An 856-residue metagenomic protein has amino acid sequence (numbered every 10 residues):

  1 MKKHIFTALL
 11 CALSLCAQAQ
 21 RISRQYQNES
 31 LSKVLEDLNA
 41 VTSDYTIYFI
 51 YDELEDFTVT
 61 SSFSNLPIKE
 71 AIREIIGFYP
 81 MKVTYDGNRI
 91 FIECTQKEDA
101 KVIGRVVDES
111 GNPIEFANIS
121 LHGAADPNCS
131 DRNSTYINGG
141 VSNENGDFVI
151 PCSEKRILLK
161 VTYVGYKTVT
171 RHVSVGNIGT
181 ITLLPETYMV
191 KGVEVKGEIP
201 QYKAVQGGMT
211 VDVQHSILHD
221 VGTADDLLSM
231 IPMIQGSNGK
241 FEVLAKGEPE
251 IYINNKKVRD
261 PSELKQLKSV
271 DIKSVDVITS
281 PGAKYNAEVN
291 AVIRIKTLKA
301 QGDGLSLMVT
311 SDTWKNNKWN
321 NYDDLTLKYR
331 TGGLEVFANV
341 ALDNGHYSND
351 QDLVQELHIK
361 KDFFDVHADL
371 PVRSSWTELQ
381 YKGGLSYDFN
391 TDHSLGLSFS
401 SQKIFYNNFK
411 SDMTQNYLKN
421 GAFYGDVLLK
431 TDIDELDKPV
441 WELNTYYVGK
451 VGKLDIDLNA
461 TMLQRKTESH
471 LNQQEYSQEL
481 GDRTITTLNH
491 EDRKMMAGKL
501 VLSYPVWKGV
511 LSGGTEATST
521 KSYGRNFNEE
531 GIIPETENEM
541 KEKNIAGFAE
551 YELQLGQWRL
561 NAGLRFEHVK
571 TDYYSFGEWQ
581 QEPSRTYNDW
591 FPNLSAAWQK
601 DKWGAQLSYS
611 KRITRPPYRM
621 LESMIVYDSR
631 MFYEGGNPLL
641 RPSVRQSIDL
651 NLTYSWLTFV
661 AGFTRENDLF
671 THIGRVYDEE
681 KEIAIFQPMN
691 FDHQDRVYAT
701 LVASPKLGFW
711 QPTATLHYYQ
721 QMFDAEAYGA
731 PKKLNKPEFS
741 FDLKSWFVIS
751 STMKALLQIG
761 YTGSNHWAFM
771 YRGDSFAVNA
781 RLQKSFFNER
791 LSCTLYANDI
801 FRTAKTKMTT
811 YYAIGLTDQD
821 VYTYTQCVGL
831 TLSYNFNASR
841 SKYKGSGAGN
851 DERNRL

Functional and structural regions predicted by a protein language model:
L35-T42, Y79, Y85-D99, V107-N112 (+6 more regions): Short, acidic, small-residue-rich periplasmic hinge/interaction motif at the N-terminus of Gram-negative outer-membrane
I90-C94, G176-L183, G192, A224-L227 (+4 more regions): N-terminal periplasmic accessory domains that precede and gate Gram-negative outer-membrane beta-barrel machines
D126-D147: Short, acidic Ser/Thr/Gly-rich low-complexity loop/linker segments typical of extracellular and cell-surface proteins
V149-P151, M230, K256-G282: Short acidic/polar hinge/loop motifs at secondary-structure boundaries that mediate gating or recognition
N286-I293, Q301-Q351, T377-L379: Outer-membrane beta-barrel translocator/receptor signature
Q380-F405, K430-S575, Q599, W603-G604 (+2 more regions): Face-selective signature of the C-terminal outer-membrane beta-barrel domain
D432-D434, E539-E542, E582-R585, I613-N667 (+2 more regions): Outer-membrane beta-barrel signature, preferentially recognizing the C-terminal barrel domain of Gram-negative
M495-K499, A546, G635, R641 (+3 more regions): Outer membrane beta-barrel strand-and-loop segments of large Gram-negative receptors, especially TonB-dependent
